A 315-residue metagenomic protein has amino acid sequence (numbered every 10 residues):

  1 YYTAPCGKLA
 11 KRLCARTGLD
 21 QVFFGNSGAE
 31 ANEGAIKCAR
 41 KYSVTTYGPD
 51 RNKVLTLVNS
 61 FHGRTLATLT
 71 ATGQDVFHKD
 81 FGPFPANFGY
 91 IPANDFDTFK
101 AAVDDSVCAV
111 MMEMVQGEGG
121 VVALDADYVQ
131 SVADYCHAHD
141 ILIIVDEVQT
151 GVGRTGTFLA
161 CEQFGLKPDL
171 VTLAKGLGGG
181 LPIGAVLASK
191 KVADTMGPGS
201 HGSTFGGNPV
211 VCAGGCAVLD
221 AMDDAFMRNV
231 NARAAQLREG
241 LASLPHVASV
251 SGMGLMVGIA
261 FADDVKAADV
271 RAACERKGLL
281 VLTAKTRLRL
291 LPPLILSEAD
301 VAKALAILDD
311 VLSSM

Functional and structural regions predicted by a protein language model:
Y1-M315: Conserved N-terminal phosphate-binding loop of PLP-dependent enzymes in the Aspartate aminotransferase
